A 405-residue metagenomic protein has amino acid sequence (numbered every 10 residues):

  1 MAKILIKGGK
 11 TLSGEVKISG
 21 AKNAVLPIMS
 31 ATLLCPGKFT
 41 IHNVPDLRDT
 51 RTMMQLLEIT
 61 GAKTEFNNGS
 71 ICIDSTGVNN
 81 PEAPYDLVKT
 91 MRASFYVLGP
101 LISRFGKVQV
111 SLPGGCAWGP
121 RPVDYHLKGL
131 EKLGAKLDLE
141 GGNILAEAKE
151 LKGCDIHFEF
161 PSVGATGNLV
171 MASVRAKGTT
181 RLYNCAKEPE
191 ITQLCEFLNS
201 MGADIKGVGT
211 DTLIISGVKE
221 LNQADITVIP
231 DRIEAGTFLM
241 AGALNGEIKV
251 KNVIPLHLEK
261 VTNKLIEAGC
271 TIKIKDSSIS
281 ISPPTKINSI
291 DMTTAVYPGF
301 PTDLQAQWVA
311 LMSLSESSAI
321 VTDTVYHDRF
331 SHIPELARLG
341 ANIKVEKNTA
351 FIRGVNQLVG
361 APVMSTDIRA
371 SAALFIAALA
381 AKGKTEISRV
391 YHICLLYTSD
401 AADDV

Functional and structural regions predicted by a protein language model:
M1-D400: Short, structured segments at the rim of ligand-binding sites
